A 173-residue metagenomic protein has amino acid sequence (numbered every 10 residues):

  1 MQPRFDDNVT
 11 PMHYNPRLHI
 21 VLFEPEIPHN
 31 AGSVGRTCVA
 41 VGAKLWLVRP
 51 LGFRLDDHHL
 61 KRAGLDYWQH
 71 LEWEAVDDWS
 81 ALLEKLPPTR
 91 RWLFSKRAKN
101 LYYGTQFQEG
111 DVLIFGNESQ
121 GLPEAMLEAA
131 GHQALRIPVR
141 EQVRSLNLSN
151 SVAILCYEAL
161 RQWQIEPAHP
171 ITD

Functional and structural regions predicted by a protein language model:
M1-D173: Post-transcriptional modification and biogenesis factors for structured RNAs of the translation apparatus
